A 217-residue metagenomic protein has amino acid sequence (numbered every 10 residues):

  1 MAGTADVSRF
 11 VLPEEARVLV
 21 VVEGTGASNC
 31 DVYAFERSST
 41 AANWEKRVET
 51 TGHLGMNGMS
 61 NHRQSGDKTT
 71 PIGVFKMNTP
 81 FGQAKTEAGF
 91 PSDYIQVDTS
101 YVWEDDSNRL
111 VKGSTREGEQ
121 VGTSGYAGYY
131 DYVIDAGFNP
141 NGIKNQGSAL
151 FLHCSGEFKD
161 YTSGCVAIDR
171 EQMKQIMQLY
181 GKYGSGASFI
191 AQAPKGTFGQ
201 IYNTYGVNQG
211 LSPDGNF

Functional and structural regions predicted by a protein language model:
A2-T162, Q172-F217: Cell wall/extracellular polymer interaction/catalysis modules
